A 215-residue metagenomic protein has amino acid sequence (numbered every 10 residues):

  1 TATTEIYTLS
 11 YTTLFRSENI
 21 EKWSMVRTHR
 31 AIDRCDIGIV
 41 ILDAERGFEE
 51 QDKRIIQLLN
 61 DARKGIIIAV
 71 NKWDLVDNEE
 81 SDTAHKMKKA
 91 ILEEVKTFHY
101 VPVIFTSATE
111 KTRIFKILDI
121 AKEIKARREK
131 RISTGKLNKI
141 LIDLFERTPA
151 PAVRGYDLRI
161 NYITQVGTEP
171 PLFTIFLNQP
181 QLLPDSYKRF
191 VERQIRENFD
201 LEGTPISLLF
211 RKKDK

Functional and structural regions predicted by a protein language model:
T1-L14: Short, small-residue-biased leader/transition segments that mark boundaries at the very start of proteins
T13, S24-M25: Generic low-polarity alpha-helical segments
E18-S24, R30, R34-V40, R46-K215: C-terminal-of-GTPase-core extension/linker across diverse P-loop GTPases
